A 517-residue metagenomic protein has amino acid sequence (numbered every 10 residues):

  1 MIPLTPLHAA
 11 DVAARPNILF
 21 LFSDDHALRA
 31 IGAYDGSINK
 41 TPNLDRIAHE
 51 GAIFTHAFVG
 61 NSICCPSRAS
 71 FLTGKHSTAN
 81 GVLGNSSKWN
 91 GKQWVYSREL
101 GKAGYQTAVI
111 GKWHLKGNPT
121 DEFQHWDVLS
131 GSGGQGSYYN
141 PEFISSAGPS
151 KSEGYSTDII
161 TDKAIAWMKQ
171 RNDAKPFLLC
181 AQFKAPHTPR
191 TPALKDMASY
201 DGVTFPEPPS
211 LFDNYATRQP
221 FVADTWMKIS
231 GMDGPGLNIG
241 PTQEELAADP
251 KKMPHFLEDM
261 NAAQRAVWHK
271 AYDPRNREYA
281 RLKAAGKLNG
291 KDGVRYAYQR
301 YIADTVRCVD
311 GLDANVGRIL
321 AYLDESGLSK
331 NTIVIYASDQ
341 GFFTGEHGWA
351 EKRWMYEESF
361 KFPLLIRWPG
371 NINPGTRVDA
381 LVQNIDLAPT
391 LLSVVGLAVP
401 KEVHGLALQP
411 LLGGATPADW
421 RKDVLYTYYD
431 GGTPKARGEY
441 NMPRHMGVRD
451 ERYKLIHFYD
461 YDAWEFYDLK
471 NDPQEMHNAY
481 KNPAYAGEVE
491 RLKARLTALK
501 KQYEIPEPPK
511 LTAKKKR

Functional and structural regions predicted by a protein language model:
L4-Y459, A463-W464, P473-A494, A498-K501 (+1 more regions): Formylglycine-dependent sulfatase
K470: Residues forming the ATP-binding cleft of Hanks-type serine/threonine protein kinase domains
